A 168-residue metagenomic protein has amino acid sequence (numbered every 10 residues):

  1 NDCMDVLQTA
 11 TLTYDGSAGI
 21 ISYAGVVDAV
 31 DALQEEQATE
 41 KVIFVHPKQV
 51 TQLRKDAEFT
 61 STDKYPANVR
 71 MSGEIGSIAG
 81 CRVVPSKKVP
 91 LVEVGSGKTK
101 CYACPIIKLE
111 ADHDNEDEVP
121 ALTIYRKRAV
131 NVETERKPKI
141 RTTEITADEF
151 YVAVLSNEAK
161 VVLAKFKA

Functional and structural regions predicted by a protein language model:
N1-T9: Alpha-helix exit/C-cap motif
Q8-S77, C81: Extended, solvent-exposed, turn-rich assembly/linker loops in the middle of proteins
D56-A168: Sequence/fold signature of self-assembling virion shell proteins
